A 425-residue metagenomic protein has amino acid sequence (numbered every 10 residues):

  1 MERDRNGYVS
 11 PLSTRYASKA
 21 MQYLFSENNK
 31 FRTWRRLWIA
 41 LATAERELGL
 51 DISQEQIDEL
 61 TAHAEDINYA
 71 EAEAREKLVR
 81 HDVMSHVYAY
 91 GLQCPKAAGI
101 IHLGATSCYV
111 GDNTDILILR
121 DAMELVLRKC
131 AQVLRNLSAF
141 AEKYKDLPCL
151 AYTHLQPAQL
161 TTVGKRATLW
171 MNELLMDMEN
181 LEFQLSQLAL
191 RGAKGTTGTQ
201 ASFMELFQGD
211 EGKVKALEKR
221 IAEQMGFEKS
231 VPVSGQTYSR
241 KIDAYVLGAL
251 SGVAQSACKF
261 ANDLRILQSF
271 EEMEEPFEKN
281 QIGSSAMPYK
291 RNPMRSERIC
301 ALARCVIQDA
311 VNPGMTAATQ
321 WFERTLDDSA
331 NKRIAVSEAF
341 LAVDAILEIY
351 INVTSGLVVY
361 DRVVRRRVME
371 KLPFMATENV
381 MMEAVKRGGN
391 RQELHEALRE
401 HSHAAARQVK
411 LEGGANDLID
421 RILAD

Functional and structural regions predicted by a protein language model:
M1-A201, F207-R220, G283-S284, M294-R298 (+3 more regions): A helix-coil-helix interface module used to build multimeric assemblies and to scaffold catalytic/cofactor sites
M1-T33, R75-V79, E272, M287-D425: Glycine-rich cofactor/substrate-binding loops
N28, R120-A131, S138, G164 (+9 more regions): Short amphipathic alpha-helical segments with heptad-repeat character
N29, V110, H154, A158-K165 (+7 more regions): Alpha-helix capping and helix-loop boundary segments enriched in small/acidic/polar residues
A40-A44, A89, Q93, N136 (+15 more regions): Generic, well-ordered alpha-helical scaffold segments in large soluble proteins
K143-D146, N180-F183, Q187, E223 (+7 more regions): Conserved helix-loop functional segments at active or binding sites
K213-A310: Acidic, glycine-rich loop-and-beta core segments that form the ion-binding/anion-interacting portion of active sites
